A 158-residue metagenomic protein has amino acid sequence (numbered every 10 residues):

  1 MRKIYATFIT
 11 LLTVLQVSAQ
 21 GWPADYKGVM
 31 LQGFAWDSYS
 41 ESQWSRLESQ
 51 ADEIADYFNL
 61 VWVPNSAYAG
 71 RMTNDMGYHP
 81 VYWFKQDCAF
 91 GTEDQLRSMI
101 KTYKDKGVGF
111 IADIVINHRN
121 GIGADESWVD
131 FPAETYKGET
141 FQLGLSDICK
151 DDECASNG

Functional and structural regions predicted by a protein language model:
M1-I4: Positively charged n-region of N-terminal signal peptides that target proteins for export
A6-Q16: Bacterial N-terminal signal peptides
G21-D52, D56-G158: Substrate-binding/active-site clefts of carbohydrate-active enzymes
